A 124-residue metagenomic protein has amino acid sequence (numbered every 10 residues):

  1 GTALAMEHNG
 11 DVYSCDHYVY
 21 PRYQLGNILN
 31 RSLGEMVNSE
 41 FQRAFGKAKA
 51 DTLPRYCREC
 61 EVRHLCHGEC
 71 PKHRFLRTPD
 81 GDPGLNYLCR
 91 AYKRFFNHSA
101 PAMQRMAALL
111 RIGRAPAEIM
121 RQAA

Functional and structural regions predicted by a protein language model:
G1-P21, L53, L65, R114-A124: A C-terminal junction/extension of Radical SAM enzymes
S14-H17, L53-H73, R90-A91: Local cysteine-cluster metal-coordination motifs and their immediate loop/turn environment, predominantly Fe-S cluster
H17-E61: C-terminal accessory region of radical SAM enzymes
N30, N38-F41, P71, F75 (+1 more regions): A generic structural signal for secondary-structure junctions that act as hinges or helix/strand caps at the edges
F45, P83-A124: Short Fe-S-cluster ligation motifs
E69-F75, D80-D82, A100-Q104: Short cysteine/histidine-rich zinc-coordinating motifs and their immediately flanking basic loops
